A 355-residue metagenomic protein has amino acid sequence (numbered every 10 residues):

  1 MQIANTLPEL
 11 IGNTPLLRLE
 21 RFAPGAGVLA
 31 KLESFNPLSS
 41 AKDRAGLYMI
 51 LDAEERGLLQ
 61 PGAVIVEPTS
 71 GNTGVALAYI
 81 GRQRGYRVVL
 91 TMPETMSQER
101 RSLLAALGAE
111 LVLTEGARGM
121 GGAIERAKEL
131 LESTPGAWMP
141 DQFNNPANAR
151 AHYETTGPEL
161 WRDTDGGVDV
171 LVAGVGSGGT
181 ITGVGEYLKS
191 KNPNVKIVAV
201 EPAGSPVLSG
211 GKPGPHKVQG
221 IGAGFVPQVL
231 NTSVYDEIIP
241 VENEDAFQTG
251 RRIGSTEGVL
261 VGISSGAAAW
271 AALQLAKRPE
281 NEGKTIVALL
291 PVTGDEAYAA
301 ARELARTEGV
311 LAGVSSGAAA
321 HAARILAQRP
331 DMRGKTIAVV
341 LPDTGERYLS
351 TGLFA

Functional and structural regions predicted by a protein language model:
M1-A355: PLP-dependent amino-acid enzyme catalytic core
